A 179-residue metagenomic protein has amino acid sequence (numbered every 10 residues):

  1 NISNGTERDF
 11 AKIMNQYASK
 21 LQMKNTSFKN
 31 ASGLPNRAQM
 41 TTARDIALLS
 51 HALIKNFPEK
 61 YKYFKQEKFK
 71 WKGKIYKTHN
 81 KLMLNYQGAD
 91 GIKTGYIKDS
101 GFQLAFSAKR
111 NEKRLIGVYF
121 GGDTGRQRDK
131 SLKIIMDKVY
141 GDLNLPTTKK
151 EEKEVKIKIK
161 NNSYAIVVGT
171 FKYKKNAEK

Functional and structural regions predicted by a protein language model:
N1, T26-K29: Substrate-binding clefts and substrate-entry loops adjacent to catalytic sites of polymer-processing enzymes acting on
N1-I2, Y17, Y63-Q66: Short acidic/histidine-centered micro-motifs embedded in hydrophobic/aromatic stretches that mark compact functional
N1-M14, I46-L49, G117: Alpha-helical scaffold elements that line and support the substrate/ligand-binding pocket of soluble hydrolases
I2-S3, S32-N36: Conserved short loop/turn motifs at secondary-structure junctions
R8-S27: Short, charged, amphipathic alpha-helices and their helix-cap/turn boundaries
M23, S27, P35-N162, V167-T170 (+1 more regions): Domain-terminus/edge residues, biased toward the C-terminal soluble/receptor-binding domains of extracytoplasmic
N176-K179: LysM (lysin motif) carbohydrate-binding repeats in extracellular/periplasmic proteins that recognize
